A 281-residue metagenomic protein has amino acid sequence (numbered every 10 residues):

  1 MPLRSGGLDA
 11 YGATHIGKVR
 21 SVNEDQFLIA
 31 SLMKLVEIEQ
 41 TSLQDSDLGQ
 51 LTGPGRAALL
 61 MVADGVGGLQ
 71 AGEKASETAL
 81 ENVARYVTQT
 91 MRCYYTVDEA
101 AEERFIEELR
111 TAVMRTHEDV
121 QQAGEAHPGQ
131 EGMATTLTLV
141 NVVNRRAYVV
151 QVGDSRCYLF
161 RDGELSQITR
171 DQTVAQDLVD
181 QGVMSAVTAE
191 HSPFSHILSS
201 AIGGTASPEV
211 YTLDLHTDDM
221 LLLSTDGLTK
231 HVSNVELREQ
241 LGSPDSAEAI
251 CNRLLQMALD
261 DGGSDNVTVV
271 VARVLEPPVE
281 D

Functional and structural regions predicted by a protein language model:
M1-D281: PP2C/PPM-type serine/threonine phosphatase catalytic domain
